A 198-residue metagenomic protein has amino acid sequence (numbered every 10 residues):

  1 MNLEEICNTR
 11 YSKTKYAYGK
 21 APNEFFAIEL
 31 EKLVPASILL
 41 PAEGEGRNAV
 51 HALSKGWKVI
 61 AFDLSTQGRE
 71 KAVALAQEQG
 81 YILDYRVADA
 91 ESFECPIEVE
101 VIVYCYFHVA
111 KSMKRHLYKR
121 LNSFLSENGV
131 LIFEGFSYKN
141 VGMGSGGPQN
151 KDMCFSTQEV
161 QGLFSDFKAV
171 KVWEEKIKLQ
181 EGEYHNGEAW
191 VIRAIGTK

Functional and structural regions predicted by a protein language model:
M1-L33: Conserved class I S-adenosyl-L-methionine
K58-D63: Conserved SAM-binding motif I beta-strand of class I
S65-Q67: Conserved SAM/SAH-binding beta-strand->alpha-helix loop
E78-A90: Conserved SAM-binding strand-loop segment of SAM-dependent methyltransferases
V99-R115: A short SAM/SAH-binding and catalytic strip from SAM-dependent methyltransferases
R115-E127: A short glycine-rich, Lys/Arg-flanked "PGG" loop and its adjoining helix->strand segment in the class I
N128-F136: Conserved beta-strand signature within the Rossmann-like core of class I S-adenosyl-L-methionine
K151-W173, R193: Short alpha-helix
